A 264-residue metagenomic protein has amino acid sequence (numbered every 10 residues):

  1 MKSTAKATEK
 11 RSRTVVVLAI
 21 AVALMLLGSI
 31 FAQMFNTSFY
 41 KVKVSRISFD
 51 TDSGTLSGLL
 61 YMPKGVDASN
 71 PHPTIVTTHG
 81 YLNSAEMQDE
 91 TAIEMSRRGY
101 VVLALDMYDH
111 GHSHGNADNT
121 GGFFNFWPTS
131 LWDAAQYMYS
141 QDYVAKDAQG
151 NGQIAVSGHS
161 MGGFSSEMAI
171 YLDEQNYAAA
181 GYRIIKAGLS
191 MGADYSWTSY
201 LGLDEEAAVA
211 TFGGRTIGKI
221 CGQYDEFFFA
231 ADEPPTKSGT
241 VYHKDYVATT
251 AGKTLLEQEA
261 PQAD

Functional and structural regions predicted by a protein language model:
V16-F31: Hydrophobic membrane-insertion alpha-helices, especially the h-region of bacterial N-terminal signal peptides
S29-N70: N-terminal cap/lid segment of alpha/beta-hydrolase-fold proteins
D67-P71, G80-H114, W197, F227-F229: Short substrate-entry loop that stabilizes the transition state in hydrolases
P73-G80, C221: The conserved beta1-alpha1 loop
M87, G121-K146, M168: Alpha/beta-hydrolase active-site loop
V144-S160: Alpha/beta-hydrolase fold nucleophile elbow
G163-Y177: Short glycine-enriched nucleophile-adjacent loop and the immediately C-terminal alpha-helix near the catalytic center
G181-Y182, K186-Q262: The feature captures the conserved acid-bearing segment of alpha/beta-hydrolase catalytic domains
